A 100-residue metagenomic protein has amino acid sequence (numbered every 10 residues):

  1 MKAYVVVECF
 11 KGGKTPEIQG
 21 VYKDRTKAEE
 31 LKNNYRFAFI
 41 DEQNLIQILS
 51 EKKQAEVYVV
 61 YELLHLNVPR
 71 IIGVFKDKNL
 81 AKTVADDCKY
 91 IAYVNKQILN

Functional and structural regions predicted by a protein language model:
M1-E17: Extreme N-terminal leader/activation tails
P16-E17, N33-V74, K82-N100: Short, mixed-charge low-complexity intrinsically disordered segments
I18-K27, G73-K78: GIY-YIG-like beta-to-alpha core
